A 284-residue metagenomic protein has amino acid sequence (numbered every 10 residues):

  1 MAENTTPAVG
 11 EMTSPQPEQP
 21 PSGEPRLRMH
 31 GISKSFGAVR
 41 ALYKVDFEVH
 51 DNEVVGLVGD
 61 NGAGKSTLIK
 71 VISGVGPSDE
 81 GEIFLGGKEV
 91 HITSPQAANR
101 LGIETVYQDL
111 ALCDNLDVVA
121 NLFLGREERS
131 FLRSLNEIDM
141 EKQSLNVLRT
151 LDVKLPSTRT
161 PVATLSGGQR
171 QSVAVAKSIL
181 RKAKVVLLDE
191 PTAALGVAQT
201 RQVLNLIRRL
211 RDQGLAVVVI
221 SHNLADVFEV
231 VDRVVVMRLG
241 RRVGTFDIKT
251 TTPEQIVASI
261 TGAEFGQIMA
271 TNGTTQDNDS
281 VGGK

Functional and structural regions predicted by a protein language model:
A2-K284: Glycine-rich phosphate-binding loops of nucleotide-dependent enzymes
